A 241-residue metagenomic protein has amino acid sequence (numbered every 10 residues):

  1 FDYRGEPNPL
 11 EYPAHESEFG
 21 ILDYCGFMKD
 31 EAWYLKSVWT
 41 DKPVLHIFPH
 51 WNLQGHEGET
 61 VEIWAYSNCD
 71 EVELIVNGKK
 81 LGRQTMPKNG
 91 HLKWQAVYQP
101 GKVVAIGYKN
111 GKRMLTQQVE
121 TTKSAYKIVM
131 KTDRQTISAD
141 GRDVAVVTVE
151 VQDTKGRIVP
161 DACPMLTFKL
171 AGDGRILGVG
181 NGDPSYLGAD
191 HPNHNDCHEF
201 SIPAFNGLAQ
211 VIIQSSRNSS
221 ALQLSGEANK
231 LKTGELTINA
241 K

Functional and structural regions predicted by a protein language model:
F1-R142, T154-K155: Substrate-binding clefts and catalytic carboxylate motifs of secreted carbohydrate-active enzymes
G78-P87, G178-F200: Solvent-exposed serine/threonine-rich low-complexity stretches and specific carbohydrate-binding patches
K93-Y98, N195-R217: Short, hydrophobic beta-strand segments
T116-S124, L231-K241: Short beta-strand elements
Y126-M130, F168-H191: Short aromatic-acidic-glycine turn motif
G141-V147, S220: Short, solvent-exposed loop/turn segments enriched in Ser/Thr/Gly
R217-Q223: Short glycine/proline/serine/threonine-rich loop/turn segments at secondary-structure transition edges
